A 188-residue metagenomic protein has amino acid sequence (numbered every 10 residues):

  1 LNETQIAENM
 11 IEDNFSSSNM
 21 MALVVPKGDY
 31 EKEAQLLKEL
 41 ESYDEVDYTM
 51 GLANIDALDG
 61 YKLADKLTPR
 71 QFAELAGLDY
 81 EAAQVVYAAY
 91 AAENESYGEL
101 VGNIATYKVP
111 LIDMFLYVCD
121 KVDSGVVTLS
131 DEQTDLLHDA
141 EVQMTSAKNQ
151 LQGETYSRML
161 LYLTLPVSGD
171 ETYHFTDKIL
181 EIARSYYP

Functional and structural regions predicted by a protein language model:
L1-V25, L137-A147: Solvent-exposed, non-transmembrane loop/terminal regulatory segments of multi-pass membrane proteins
S18-M20, V46, G153-R158: Active-site lining segments that contact anionic ligands and/or coordinate catalytic metals
N19-L23, K32-Q35, T49, G60-Y61 (+4 more regions): Extended hydrophobic-aromatic, low-complexity segments
A22, D29, G51-L78, A88 (+1 more regions): Short beta-strand/turn "edge" motifs
E31, G102-P188: Extracytoplasmic
E39-L52: Short acidic amphipathic segments
T49-I55, A183-P188: A cross-kingdom feature of multi-pass membrane systems that activates on extracytoplasmic/periplasmic
Q71-P110, M114-Y117: Extended, charge-rich low-complexity interaction segments
